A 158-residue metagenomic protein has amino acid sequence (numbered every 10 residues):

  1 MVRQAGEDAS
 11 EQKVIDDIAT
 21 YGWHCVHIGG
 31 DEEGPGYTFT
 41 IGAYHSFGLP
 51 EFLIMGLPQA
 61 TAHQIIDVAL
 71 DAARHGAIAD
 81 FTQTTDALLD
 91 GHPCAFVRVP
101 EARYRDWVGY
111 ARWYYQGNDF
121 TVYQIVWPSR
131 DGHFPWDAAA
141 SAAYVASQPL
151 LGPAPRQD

Functional and structural regions predicted by a protein language model:
M1-G34, Y44-F47, L53-D158: Acidic, proline/glycine-rich low-complexity IDRs
T38-G42: A short, structured beta-strand/loop element
